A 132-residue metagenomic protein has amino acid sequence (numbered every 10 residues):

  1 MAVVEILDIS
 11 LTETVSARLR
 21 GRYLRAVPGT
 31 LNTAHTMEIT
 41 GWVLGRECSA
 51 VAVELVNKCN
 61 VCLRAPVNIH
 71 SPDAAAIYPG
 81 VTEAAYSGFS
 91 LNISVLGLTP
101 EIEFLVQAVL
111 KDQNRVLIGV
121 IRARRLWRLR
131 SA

Functional and structural regions predicted by a protein language model:
M1-A132: Basic, ligand-binding patches in group-transfer machinery, especially extracytoplasmic/periplasmic segments
